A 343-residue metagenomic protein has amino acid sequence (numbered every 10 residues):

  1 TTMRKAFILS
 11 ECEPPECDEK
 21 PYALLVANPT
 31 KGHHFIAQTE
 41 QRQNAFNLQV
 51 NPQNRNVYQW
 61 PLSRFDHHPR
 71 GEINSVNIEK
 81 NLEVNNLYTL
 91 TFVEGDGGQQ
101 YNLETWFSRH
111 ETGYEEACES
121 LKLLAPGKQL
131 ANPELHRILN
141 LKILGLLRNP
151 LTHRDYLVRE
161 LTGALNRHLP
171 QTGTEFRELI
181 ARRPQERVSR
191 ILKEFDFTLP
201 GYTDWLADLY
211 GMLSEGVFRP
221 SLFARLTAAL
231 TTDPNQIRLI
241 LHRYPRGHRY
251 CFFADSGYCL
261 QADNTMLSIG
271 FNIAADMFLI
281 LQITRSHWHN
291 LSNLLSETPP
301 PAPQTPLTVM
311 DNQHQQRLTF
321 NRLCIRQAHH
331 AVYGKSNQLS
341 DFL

Functional and structural regions predicted by a protein language model:
M3-G32, I36-L343: Alpha-helical structural context detector biased toward long hydrophobic helices
